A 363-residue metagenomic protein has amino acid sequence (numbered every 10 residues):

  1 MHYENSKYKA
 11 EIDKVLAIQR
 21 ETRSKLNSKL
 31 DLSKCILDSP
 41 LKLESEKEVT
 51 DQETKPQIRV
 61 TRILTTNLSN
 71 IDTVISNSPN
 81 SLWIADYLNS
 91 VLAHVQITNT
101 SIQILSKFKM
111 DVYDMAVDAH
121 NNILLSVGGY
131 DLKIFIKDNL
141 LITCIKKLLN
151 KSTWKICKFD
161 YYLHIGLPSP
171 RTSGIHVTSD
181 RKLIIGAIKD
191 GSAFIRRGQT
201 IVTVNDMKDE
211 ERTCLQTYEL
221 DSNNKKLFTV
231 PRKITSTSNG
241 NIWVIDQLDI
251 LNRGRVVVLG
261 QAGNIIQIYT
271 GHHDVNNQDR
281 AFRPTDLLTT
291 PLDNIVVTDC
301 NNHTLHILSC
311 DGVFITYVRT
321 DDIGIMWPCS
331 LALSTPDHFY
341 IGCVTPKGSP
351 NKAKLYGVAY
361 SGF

Functional and structural regions predicted by a protein language model:
M1-I71, N77, L308, S330 (+2 more regions): Protein-protein interaction scaffold domains that mediate dimerization/oligomerization
D51-E53, I75-K107, D131-I134, D138: Beta-propeller domains
I58-T66, N99-K107, L140-L148, F159-G166 (+3 more regions): A short beta-strand motif characteristic of beta-propeller blades
N67-N77, K109-D118, N122, N150-K158 (+6 more regions): Beta-rich, blade/repeat-based domains predominating in secreted/periplasmic proteins but also intracellular
A85-N89, S192-T200, L248-R253, C300-N301 (+1 more regions): Short, solvent-exposed loop/turn segments at conserved positions within beta-propeller repeat blades
K137-L140, R197-E210, R253-N264, C310 (+1 more regions): Beta-propeller blade signature
V244-G260, N264-V313: Loop/turn-rich, solvent-exposed surfaces of beta-rich toroidal or solenoidal domains
M326-F363: Blade-level signature of beta-propeller repeat domains, shared across WD40, Kelch, NHL, RCC1 and BNR/Asp-box propellers
